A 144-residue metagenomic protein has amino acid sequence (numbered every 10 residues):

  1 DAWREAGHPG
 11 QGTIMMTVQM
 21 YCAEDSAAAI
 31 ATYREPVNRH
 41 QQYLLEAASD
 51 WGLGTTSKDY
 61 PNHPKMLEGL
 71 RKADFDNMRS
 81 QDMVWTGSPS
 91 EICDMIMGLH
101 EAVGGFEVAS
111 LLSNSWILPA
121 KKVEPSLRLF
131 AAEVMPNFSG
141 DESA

Functional and structural regions predicted by a protein language model:
D1-A2, K122-E142: C-terminal helical cap(s) of enzyme catalytic domains, especially alpha/beta-barrels
D1-V103, S139-A144: An alpha-helical appendage that flanks or caps ligand/catalytic pockets
Q19-M20, V84, S115-I117, R128: Residue-level preference for alpha-helix termini and adjacent loops
A48-D50, L111-L112, R128: Short, charged/polar low-complexity linear motifs in solvent-exposed/disordered segments
T55-D59, L118, P125-S126, M135: Alpha-helix boundary/capping detector
G98, W116, E133-P136: Residue-level signal for well-ordered alpha-helical scaffold segments within enzymatic catalytic domains
L111-V123: Glycine-rich, proline-tolerant flexible connector loops at the mouths of alpha/beta enzymes
